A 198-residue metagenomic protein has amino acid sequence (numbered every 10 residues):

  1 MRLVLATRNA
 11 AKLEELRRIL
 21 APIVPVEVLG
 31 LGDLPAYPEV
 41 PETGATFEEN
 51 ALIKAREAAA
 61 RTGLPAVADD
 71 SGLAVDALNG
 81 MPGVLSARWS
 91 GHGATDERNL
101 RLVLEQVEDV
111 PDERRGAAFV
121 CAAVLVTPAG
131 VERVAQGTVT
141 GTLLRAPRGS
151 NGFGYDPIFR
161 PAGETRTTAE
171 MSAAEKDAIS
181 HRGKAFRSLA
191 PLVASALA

Functional and structural regions predicted by a protein language model:
M1-V4, A10-A198: Anionic-ligand binding patches
